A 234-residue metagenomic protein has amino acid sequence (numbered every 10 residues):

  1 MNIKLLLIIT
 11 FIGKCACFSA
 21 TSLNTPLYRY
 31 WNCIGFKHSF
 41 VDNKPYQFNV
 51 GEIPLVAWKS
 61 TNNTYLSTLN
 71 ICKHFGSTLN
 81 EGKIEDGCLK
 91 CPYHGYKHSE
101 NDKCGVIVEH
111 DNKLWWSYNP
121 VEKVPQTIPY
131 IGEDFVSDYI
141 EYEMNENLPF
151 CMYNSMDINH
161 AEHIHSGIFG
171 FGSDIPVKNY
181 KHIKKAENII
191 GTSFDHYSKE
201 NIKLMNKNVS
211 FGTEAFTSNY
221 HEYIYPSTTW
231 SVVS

Functional and structural regions predicted by a protein language model:
L5-A20: N-terminal chloroplast transit peptides
F18-Y30, Q47: Hydrophobic, proline/glycine-rich low-complexity stretches
P26-L27, V50, E109, K185: A generic structural signal for short, non-catalytic loop/turn and secondary-structure boundary residues
C33-D134: Rieske [2Fe-2S] iron-sulfur-binding domain
T64, V121-S234: C-terminal catalytic domain of Rieske-type non-heme iron oxygenases
